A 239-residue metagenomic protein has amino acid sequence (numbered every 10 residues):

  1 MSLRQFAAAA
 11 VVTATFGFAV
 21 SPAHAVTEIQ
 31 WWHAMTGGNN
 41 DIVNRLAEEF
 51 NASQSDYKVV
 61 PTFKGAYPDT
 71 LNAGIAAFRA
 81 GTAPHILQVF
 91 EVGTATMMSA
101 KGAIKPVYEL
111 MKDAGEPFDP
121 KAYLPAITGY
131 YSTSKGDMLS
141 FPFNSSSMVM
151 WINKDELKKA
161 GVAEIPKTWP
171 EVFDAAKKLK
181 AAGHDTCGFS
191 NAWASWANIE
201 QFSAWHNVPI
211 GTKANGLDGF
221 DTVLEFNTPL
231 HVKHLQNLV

Functional and structural regions predicted by a protein language model:
M1-A10: Bacterial N-terminal signal peptides that target proteins for export
A8, A23-K101, K112-K121, E164: Conserved N-terminal structural module of periplasmic/extracytoplasmic solute-binding proteins
T15-A23: C-terminal segment of classical bacterial N-terminal signal peptides
A23-Q30, N51-Y57, K135-D137, K158 (+1 more regions): Immediate post-signal peptide segment of exported/extracytoplasmic ligand-binding proteins
V92-V149, K167, F173, E200-A204: Hinge/lid segment of periplasmic solute-binding proteins
S134-F143, M148, F173-V223: Extracytoplasmic/periplasmic solute-binding protein
K154-I165: Aromatic-glycine-rich donor-binding/catalytic loop that engages nucleotide-sugar donors across glycosyltransferases
A175-K177, F220-V239: Glycine-centered hinge/linker elements that transmit conformational signals in sensory and ligand-binding systems
